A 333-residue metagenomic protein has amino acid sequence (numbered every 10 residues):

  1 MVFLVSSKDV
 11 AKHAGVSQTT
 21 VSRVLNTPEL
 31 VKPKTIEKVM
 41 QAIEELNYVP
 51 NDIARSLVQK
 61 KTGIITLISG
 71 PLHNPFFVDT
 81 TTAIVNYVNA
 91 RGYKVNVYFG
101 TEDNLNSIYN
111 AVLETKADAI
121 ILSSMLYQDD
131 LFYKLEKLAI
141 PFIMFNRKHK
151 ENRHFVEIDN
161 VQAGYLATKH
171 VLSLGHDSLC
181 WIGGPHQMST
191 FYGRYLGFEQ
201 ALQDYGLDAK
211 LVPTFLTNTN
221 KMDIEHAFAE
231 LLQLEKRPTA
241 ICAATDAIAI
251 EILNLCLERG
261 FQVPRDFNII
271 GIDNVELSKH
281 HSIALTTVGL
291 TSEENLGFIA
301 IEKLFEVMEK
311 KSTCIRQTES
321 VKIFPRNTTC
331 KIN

Functional and structural regions predicted by a protein language model:
M1-K61, N333: N-terminal helix-turn-helix DNA-binding module of bacterial transcription factors
M1-V2, K60-K169, L232-Q233: Alpha-helical recognition/docking segments in bacterial nutrient-uptake and carbohydrate-utilization systems
S17, G63, D118, D177-S178 (+1 more regions): Short acidic/polar active-site loop segments enriched in Thr and Asp
T20-R23, L57-H73, H170, S178-P185: Short beta-strand segments enriched in small/hydrophobic residues
S69-D79, V97-L105, V156-L166, I182-A227 (+4 more regions): Hinge/beta->alpha junction and helix N-cap segments in small-molecule ligand-binding domains
D177-S178, A209-P213, V263-I269: Short acidic capping loops at alpha-helix termini that bridge into adjacent secondary structure
A229-N333: Flexible loop/turn connectors
